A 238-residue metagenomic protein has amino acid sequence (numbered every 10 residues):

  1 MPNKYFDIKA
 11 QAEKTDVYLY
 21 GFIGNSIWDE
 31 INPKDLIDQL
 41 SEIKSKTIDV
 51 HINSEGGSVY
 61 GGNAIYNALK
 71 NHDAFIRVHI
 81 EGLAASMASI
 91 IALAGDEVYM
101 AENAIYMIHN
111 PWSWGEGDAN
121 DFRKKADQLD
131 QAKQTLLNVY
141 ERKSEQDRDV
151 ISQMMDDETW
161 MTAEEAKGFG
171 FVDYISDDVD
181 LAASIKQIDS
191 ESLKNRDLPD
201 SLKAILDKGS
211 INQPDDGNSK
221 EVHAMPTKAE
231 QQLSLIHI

Functional and structural regions predicted by a protein language model:
M1-M87, G95-I236: N-terminal organellar transit peptides
